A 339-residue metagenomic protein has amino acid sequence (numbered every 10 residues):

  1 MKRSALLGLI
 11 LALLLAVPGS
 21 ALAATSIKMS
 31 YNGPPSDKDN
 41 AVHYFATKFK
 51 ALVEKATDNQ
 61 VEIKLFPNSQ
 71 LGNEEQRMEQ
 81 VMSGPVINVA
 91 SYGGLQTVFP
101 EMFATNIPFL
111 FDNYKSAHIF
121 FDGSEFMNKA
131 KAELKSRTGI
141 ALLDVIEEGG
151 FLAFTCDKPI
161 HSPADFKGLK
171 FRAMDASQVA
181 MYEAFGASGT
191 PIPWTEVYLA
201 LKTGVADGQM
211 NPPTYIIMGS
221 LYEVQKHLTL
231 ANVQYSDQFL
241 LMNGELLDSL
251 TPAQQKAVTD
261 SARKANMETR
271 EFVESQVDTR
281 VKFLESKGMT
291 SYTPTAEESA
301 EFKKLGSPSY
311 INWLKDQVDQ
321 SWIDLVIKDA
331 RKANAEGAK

Functional and structural regions predicted by a protein language model:
M1-L9: Bacterial N-terminal signal peptides that target proteins for export
G8-P18: Bacterial N-terminal signal peptides
A24-A117, A132-K339: N-terminal secretory/targeting leader peptides
I119-A130: Signature of the catalytic double-stranded beta-helix
